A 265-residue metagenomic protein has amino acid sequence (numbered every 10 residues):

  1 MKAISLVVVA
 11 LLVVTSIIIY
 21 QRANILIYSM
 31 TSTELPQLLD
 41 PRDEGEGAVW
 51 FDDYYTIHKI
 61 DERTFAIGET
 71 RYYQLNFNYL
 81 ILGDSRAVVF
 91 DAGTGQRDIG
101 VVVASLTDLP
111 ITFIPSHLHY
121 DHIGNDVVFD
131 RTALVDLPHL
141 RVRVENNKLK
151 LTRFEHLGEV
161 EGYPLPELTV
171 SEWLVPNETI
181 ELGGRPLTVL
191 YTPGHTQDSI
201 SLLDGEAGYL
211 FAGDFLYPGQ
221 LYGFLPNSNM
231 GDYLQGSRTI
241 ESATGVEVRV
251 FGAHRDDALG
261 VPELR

Functional and structural regions predicted by a protein language model:
M1-W50, Q235-R265: Accessory terminal helices/loops
R22-D43, S85-L106, R153-E167: An N-terminal domain-start capping segment
D53-S105, L202-G213, Y217: Conserved beta-strand hairpin/beta-sheet module of binuclear metal-dependent hydrolase folds, prominently
D61-A66, N177, R185-T188: Short, hydrophobic/aromatic-rich segments at coil-to-beta transitions
F65, T112-I114, A133, E172-L174 (+3 more regions): Hydrophobic/aromatic beta-strand patches that form the interior of the parallel beta-sheet core in alpha/beta enzyme
G83-S85, L106-P110, D126-R131, G205-A207 (+1 more regions): Short glycine/proline-enriched coil/turn segments at helix->beta-strand junctions
A87, T94-G95, T179, P186-P193 (+1 more regions): Metallo-beta-lactamase
Q96-E181: Active-site HxH/HxHxD metal-binding segment of metal-dependent hydrolases
